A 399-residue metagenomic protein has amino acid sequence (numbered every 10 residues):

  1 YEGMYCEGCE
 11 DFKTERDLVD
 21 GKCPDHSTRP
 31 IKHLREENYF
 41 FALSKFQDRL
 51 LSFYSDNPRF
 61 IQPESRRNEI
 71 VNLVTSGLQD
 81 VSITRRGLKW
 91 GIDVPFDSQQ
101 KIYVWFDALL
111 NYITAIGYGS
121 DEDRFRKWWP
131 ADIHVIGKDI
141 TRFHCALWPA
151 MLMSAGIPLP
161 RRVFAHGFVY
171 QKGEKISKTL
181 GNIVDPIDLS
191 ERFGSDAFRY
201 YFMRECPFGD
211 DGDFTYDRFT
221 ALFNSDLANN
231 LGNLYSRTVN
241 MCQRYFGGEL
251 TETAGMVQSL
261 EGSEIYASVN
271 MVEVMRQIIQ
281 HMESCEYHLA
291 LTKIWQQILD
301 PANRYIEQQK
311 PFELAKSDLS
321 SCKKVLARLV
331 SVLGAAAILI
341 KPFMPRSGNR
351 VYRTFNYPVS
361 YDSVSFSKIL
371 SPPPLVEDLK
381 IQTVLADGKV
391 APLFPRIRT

Functional and structural regions predicted by a protein language model:
Y1-M4, G8, D17-H26, Q280 (+2 more regions): Basic, alpha-helical terminal appendages of large translation-related enzymes
M4-C9, G167-V169, R218, T253-L260 (+2 more regions): A glycine-rich phosphate-binding loop feature that marks nucleotide/adenosyl-phosphate handling sites
G8, K22-R244, T292-W295: Structured secondary-structure scaffolds
F12-K13, V169-I176, S225, M256-V272 (+1 more regions): Short, mixed-charge aromatic SLiMs
L50, I70, Q277-I278, A302: Generic hydrophobic alpha-helical segments
A108-N111, N230-M241, Q277, P301 (+1 more regions): Alpha-helical scaffold segments in carbohydrate-active enzymes
R161, N229, C285-T292, P342 (+1 more regions): Short, solvent-exposed positions on alpha-helices
P207-D210, F214-R218, F223, T238-A290 (+1 more regions): Long, amphipathic alpha-helical stalk/connector segments used for oligomerization, subunit docking, or mechanical
